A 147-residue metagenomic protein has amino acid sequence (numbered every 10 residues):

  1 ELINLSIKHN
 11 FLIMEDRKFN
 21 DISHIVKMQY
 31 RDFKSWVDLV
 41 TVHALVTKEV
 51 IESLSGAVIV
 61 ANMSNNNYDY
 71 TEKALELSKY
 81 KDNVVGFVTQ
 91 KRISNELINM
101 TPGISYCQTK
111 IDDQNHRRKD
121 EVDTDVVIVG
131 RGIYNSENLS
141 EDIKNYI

Functional and structural regions predicted by a protein language model:
L5, E15: Pyridoxal 5′-phosphate
K8-F11: Helix C-cap/helix->beta junction micro-motif
D16, V40, G130, Y146: Conserved, mostly hydrophobic/aromatic
R17-I111: Conserved anion-binding
P102, V129-G132: Glycine-rich beta-strand-to-loop/alpha-helix junction loops that act as flexible
C107-V122: Short glycine/threonine-rich catalytic loop with a Thr-x-Gly-x-Asp
V122-V126, I133-I147: C-terminal helical cap(s) of enzyme catalytic domains, especially alpha/beta-barrels
